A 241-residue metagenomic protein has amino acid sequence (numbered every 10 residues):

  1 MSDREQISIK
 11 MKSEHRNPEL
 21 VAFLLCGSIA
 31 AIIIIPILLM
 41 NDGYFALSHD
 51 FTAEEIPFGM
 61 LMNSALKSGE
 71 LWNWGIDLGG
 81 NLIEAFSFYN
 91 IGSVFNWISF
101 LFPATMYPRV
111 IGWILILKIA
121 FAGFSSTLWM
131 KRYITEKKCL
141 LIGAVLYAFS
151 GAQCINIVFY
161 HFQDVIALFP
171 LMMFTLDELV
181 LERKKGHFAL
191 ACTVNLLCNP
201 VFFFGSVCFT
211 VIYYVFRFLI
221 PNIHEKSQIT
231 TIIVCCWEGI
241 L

Functional and structural regions predicted by a protein language model:
M1-L38, I233-E238: Start-transfer (signal-anchor) and selected internal transmembrane alpha helices of multi-pass inner/ER membrane
I9, G59, L78, C139-L141 (+2 more regions): Short hydrophobic "helix-edge" motifs at membrane interfaces and signal-peptide entry regions
P18-A22, P103-V110, I114, T135-G143 (+1 more regions): Membrane-interface starts of transmembrane alpha-helices
C26-G27, A120-R132, K138-I220, C235-L241: Membrane-embedded helix bundles of polyisoprenyl
A30-S126, V145-A167: Membrane-interface coil-to-helix junctions
D42-F45, A104, E182, F218-K226: Transmembrane helix-loop junctions in multipass membrane proteins, especially transporters and channels
P103, A191-T193, T230: Membrane-interface segments at the starts/ends of alpha-helical transmembrane spans
I223-C236: Membrane-interface helix-loop-helix junctions at transmembrane boundaries of multi-pass membrane enzymes, predominantly
